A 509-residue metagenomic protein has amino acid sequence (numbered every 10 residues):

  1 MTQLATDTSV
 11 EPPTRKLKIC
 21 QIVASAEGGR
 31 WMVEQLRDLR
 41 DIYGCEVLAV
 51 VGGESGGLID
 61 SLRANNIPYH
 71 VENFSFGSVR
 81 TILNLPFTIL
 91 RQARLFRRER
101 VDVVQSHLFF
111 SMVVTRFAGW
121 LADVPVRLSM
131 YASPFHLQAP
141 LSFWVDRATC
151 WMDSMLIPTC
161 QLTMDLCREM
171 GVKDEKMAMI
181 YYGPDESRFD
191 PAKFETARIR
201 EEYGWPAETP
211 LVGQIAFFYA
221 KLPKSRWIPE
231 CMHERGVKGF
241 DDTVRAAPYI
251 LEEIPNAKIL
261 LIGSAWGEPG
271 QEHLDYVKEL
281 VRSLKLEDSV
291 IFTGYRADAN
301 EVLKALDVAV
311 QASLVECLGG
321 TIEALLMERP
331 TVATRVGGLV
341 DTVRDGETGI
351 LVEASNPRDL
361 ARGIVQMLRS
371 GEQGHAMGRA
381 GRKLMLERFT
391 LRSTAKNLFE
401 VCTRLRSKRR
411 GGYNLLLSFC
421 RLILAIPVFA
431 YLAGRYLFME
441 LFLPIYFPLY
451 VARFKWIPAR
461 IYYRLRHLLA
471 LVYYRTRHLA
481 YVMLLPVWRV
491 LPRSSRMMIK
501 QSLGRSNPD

Functional and structural regions predicted by a protein language model:
L4-D7, D190-W205, P229-E230, V277: A short helix/loop element that forms part of the nucleotide-sugar donor recognition site in Leloir-type
V50, P330-A333, V343: Short hydrophobic beta-strand element within catalytic cores of glycosyltransferases and related nucleotide-activated
S106-M112, Y131: Short His-centered aromatic/hydrophobic patch
V126-P158, M170-V172: A conserved, positively charged/aromatic
D153-M179, P184-F189: A short, active-site helix/loop in glycosyltransferases that binds the activated sugar's phosphate group
E201, D359-R362, Q366, Q373-R388 (+1 more regions): A short, well-ordered alpha-helix in the C-terminal region of glycosyltransferases
E268-Y276, E287-Y295, V302, I350-L351: Active-site donor-binding acidic/aromatic loop of nucleotide-activated sugar and phosphosugar transferases involved
D345-G346, I350-P357, Q366-E372: Conserved acidic donor-binding segment of nucleotide-sugar-dependent glycosyltransferases
